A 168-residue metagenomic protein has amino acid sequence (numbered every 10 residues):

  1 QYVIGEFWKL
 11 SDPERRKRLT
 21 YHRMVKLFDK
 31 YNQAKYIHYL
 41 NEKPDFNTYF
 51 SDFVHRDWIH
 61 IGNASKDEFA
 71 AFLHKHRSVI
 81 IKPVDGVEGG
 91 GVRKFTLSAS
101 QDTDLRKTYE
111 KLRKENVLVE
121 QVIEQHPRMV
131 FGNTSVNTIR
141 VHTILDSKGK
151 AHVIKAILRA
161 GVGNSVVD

Functional and structural regions predicted by a protein language model:
Q1-N32: N-terminal accessory alpha/beta regions
Q1-Y2, G89-V92, G161: Glycine-centered flexibility motif
K9-L19, Y49, V84, K155-D168: Charged, low-complexity, helix/coiled-coil-prone segments
H22, K26-H142, S147-K148: Active-site nucleotide/adenylate-binding loops and adjacent lid/helix of ATP-dependent enzymes
T134-D168: ATP-dependent carboxylate/phosphate-activation module, predominantly the ATP-grasp catalytic core and closely related
